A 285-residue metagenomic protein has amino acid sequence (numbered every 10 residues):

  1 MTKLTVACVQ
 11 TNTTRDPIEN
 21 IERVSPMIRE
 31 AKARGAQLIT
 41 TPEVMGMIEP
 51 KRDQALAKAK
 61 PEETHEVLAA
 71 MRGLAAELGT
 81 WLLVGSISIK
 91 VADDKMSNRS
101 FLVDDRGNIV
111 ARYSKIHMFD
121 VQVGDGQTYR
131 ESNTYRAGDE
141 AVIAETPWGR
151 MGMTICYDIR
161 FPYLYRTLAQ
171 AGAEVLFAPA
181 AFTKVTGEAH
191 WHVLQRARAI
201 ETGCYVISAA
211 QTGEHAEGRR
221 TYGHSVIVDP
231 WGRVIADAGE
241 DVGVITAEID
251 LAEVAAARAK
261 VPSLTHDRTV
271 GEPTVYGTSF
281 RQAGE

Functional and structural regions predicted by a protein language model:
M1-V6: Extreme N-terminal starter segment of soluble prokaryotic enzymes
Q10-R15: Short polar catalytic/cofactor-binding loops
P17, S25-R106, V110-S114, V121 (+2 more regions): Cys-nucleophile CN-hydrolase/nitrilase-fold catalytic domain and related Cys-dependent amidase chemistry that acts on
E19-I28, R160-R166: Short, acidic/polar
K60, V91-A171, K184-L194, K260-S263: Active-site catalytic loop in hydrolytic enzyme cores
E62-L83, R150, C156-I245: CN hydrolase (nitrilase-like) catalytic-core segments centered on the catalytic cysteine and neighboring Lys/Glu
V84-S86, R99-L102, V142-A144, S225-I227 (+1 more regions): Short beta-strand scaffold segments in enzyme catalytic cores
V254-E285: A conserved C-terminal secondary-structure "cap"
